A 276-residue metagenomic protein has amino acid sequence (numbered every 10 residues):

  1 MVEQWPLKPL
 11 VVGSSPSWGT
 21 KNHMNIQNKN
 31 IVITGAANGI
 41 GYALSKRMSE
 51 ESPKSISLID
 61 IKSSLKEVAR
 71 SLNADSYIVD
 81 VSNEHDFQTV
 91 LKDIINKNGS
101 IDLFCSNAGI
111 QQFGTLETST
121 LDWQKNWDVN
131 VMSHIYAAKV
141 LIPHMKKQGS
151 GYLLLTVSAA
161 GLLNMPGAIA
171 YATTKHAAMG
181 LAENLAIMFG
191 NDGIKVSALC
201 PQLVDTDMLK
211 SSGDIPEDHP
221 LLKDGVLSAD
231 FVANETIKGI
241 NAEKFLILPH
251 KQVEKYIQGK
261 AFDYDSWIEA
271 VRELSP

Functional and structural regions predicted by a protein language model:
A37-N38: Conserved glycine-rich cofactor-binding loop
P53-E67: Conserved glycine-rich Rossmann-like NAD(P)H-binding loop of the short-chain dehydrogenase/reductase
I110-Q124, G167-A170: Conserved mid-core segment of classical short-chain dehydrogenase/reductases
A138, T174: Active-site helix of classical SDR
S158: Residue(s) in the substrate-gating loop at a strand-loop-helix junction that position the organic substrate next
L163, N184-K195: Active-site-adjacent segment of SDR/Rossmann-fold oxidoreductases
P216, L222-P276: C-terminal tail/cap regions
